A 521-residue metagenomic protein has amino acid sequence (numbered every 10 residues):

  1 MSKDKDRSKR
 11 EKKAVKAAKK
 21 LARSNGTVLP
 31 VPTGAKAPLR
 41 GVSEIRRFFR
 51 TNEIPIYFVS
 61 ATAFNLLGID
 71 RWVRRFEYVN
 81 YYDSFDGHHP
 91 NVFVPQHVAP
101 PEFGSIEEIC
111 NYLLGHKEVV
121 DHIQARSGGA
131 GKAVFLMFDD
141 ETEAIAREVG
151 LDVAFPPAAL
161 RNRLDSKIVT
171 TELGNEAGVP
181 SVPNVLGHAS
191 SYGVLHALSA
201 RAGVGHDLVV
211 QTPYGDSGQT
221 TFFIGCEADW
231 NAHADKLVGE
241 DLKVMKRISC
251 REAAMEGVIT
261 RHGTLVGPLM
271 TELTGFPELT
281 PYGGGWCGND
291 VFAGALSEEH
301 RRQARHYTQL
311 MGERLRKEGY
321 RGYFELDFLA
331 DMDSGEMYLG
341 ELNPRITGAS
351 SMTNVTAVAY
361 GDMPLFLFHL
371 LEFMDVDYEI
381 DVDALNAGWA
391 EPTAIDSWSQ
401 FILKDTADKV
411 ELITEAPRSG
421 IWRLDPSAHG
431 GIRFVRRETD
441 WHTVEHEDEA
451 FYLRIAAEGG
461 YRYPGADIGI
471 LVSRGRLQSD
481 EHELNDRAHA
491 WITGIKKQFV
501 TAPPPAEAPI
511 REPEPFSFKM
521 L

Functional and structural regions predicted by a protein language model:
D4-N162, V169, Y192-V194, N485-L521: ATP-binding N-terminal substructure of ATP-dependent carboxylate-amine bond-forming enzymes
L67-G68, E143-A144, P156, S217-T220 (+6 more regions): Short helix/loop capping segments that flank catalytic or ligand/cofactor-binding pockets
G150-L151, I224-C226, V355-V358: Short secondary-structure boundary/capping segments
P157-K243, I248-S249, T260-G263, N289-E313 (+1 more regions): Active-site nucleotide/adenylate-binding loops and adjacent lid/helix of ATP-dependent enzymes
F222-L279, A330-Y338, E391-R418, E445-D448 (+1 more regions): Phosphate-binding site of ATP-dependent enzymes
K246-A253, G257-M311, N343-L370: ATP-dependent carboxylate/phosphate-activation module, predominantly the ATP-grasp catalytic core and closely related
E313, Y320-I395: Long, well-ordered mid-to-C-terminal structural blocks that present hydrophobic/aromatic surfaces
L371-L521: Peripheral (often C-terminal) accessory segments that flank ATP-dependent C-N-forming ligase machineries
